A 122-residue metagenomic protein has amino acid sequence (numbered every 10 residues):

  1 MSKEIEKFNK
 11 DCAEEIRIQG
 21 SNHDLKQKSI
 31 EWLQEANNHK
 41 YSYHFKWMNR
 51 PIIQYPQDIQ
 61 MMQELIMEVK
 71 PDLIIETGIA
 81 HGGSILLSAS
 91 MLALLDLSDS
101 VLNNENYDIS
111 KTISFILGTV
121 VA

Functional and structural regions predicted by a protein language model:
M1-I30: N-terminal auxiliary segments of SAM/dcSAM-dependent transferases
N9, N22, N37-N38, N49 (+1 more regions): Detector for Asparagine
E14, I18, E35-H39, L94: A structural signal for alpha-helix termini and helix-coil/disorder junctions
K26-Q54: Class I SAM-dependent transferase core
M48, Q57-A122: S-adenosylmethionine/decaboxylated-SAM
